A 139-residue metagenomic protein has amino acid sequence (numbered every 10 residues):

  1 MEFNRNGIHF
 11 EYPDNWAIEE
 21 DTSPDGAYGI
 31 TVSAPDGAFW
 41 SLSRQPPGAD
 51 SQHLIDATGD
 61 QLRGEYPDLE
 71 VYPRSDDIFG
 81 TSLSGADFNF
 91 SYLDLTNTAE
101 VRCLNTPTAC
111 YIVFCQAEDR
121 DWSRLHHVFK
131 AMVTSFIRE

Functional and structural regions predicted by a protein language model:
M1-N4, T108, W122: Short, charged low-complexity linear motifs
E2, N15-T22, R63-I78, S135-R138: Short secondary-structure junctions
E2-D56, D60: Secretory pathway targeting signatures of secreted, lumenal, and periplasmic proteins
H9, G29, S84-G85, Y111-I112: General beta-strand recognition
W16, Y111-E139: Surface-exposed amphipathic alpha-helical segments
V32, L42, A86-F90, F136: Short beta-strand element of the conserved SAM-dependent methyltransferase core
Q52, D94, D119-S123: Loop/helix-junction capping segments adjacent to catalytic residues or to phosphate/diphosphate-binding pockets
A57-T108: Signature of long, low-cysteine stretches enriched in small and polar/charged residues
